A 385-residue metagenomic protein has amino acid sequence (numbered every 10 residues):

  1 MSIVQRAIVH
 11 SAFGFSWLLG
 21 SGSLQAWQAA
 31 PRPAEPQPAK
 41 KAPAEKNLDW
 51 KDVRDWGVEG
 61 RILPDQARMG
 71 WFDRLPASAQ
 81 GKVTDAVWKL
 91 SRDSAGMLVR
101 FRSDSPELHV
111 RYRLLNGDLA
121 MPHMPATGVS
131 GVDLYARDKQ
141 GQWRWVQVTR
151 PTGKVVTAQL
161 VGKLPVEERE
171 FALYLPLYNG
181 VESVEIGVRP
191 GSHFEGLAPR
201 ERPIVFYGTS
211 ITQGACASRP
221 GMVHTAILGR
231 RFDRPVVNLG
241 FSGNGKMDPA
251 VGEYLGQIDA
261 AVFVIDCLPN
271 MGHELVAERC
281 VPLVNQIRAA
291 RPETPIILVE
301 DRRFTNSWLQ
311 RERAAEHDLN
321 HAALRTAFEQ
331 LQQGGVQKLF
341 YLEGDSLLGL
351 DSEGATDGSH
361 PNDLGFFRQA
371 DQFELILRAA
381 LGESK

Functional and structural regions predicted by a protein language model:
S2-I3, A12-G14, L18, S23-P203 (+1 more regions): N-terminal secretory targeting modules
A120-P125, G214-M222, A314-D318: Glycine- and acidic-residue-enriched helix-capping/strand-helix junction motifs
E201-T225: Catalytic nucleophile-elbow at a beta strand-turn-alpha helix junction centered on a G-D-S/GDSL motif, marking
T225-N238, E329: Short helix-loop-beta junction
L228, G245-A290, D301-L309: Oxyanion-hole/transition-state-stabilizing segment in secreted/luminal serine hydrolases and related acyltransferases
F304-L342: Substrate-gating cap/lid alpha-helix
T356-K385: Histidine-centered active-site loop/cap adjacent to the catalytic His in serine esterases/O-acetyl transfer systems
